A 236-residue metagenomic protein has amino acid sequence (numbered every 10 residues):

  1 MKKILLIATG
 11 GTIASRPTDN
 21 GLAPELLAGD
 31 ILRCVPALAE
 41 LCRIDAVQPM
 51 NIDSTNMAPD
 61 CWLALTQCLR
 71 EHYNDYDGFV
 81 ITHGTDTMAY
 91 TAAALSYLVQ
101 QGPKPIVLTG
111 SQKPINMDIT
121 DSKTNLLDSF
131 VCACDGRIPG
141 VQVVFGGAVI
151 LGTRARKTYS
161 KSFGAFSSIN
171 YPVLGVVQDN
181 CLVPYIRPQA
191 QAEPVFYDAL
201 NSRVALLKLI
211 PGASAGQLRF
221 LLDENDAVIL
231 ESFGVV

Functional and structural regions predicted by a protein language model:
M1-R70: ATP/NTP phosphate-donor binding region
K2, I7-G11, A28, R33-L38 (+1 more regions): Accessory alpha-helical/coil subdomains and C-terminal extensions that flank or cap enzyme catalytic cores
I7-T9, I81-H83, V107-G110, Q142-G146 (+2 more regions): Short beta-strand segments
G11-I13, G84-A89, A148-I150, V235-V236: Gly/Ser/Thr-rich loops at beta-strand to alpha-helix junctions that form or flank small-molecule/cofactor-binding
S15-R16, T87-A92, S122-L126: Short glycine/serine/threonine-rich phosphate/pyrophosphate-binding segments that cradle anionic phosphate groups
Y76-M88, E224-V235: Short acidic, glycine-rich surface-loop motifs adjacent to enzyme active sites
I81-K104: Short Gly/Thr/Asp-enriched flexible loops that form oxyanion-binding sites at enzyme active sites
L108-Q178: Internal gly/pro-rich beta-alpha loop/helix module that stabilizes soluble enzyme cofactors or their anionic handles
